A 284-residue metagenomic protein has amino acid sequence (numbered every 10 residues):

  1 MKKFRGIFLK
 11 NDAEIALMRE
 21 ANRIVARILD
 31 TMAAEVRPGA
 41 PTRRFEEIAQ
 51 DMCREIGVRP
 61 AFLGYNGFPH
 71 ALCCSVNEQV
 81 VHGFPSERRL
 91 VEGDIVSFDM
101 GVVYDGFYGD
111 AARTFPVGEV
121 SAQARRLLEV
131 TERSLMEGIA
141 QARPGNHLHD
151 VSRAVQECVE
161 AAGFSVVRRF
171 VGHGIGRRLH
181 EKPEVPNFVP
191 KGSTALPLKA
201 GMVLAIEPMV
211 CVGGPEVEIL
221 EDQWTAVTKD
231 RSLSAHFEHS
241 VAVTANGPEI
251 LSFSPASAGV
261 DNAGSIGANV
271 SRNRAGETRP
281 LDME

Functional and structural regions predicted by a protein language model:
M1-E284: Active-site neighborhoods and metal-handling regions in enzymes and metal-associated proteins
